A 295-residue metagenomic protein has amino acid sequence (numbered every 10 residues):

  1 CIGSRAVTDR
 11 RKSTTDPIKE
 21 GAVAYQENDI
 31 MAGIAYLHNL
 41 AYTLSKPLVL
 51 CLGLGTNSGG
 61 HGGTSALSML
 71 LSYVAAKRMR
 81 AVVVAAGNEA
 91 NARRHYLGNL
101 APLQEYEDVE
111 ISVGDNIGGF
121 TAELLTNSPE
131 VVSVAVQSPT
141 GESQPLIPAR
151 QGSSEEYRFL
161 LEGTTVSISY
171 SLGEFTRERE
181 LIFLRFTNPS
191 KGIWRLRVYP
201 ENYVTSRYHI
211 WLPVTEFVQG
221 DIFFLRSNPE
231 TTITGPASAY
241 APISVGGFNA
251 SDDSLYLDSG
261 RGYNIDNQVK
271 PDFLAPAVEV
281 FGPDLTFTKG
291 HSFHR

Functional and structural regions predicted by a protein language model:
C1-R295: Loop-rich non-cytosolic ectodomains and luminal regions
